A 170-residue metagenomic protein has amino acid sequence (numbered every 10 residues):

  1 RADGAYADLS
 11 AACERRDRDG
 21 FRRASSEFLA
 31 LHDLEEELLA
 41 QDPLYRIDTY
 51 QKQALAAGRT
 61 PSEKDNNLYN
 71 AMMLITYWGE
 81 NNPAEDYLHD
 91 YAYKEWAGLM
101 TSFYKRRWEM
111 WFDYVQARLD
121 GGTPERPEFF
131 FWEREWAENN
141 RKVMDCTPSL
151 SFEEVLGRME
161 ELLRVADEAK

Functional and structural regions predicted by a protein language model:
R1-K170: Catalytic domains of carbohydrate-active enzymes that cleave complex glycans
